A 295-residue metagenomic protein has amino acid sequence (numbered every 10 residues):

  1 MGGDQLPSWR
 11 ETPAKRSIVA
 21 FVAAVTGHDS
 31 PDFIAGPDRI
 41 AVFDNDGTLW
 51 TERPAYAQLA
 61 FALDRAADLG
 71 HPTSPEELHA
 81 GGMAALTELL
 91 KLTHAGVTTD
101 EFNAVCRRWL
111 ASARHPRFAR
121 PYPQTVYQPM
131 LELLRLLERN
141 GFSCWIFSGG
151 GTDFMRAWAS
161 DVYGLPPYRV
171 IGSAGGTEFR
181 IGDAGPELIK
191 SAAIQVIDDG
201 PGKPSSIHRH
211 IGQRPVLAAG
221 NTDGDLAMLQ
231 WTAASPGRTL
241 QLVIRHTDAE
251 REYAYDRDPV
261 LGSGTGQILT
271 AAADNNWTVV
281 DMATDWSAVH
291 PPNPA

Functional and structural regions predicted by a protein language model:
M1-V19, A23, D38, D100-A295: C-terminal cap/substrate-recognition subdomain and adjoining C-terminal extension of metal-dependent phosphatase-like
H28: Active-site phosphate-binding and catalytic loops of NTP-dependent enzymes
P31-A35: Short loop/turn motifs at secondary-structure junctions and domain boundaries
G36-P54, L229: Asp-based phosphoryl-transfer active-site loop
T48-H79, S148, T152-S173: Internal hydrophobic scaffold segments of catalytic domains
P54-Q124, Q128, E132: A metal-dependent, Asp-based hydrolase signature
